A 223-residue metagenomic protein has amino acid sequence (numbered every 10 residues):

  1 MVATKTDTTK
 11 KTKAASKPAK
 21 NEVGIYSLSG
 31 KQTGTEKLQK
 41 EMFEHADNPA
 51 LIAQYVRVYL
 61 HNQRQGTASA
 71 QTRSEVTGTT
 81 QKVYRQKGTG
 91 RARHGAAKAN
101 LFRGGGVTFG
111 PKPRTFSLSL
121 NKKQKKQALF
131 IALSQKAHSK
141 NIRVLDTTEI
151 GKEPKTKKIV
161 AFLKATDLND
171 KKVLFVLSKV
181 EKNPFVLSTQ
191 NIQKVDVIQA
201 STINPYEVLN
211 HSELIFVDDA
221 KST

Functional and structural regions predicted by a protein language model:
M1-Q65, P111-T223: Extended polybasic, low-complexity segments that bind anionic RNA or targeting/receptor surfaces
Q65-A68, S74: Short, structured surface segments that line ligand/substrate-binding pockets
R73-G110: Glycine/serine-rich anion-binding loops at beta->alpha junctions that coordinate negatively charged ligand groups
